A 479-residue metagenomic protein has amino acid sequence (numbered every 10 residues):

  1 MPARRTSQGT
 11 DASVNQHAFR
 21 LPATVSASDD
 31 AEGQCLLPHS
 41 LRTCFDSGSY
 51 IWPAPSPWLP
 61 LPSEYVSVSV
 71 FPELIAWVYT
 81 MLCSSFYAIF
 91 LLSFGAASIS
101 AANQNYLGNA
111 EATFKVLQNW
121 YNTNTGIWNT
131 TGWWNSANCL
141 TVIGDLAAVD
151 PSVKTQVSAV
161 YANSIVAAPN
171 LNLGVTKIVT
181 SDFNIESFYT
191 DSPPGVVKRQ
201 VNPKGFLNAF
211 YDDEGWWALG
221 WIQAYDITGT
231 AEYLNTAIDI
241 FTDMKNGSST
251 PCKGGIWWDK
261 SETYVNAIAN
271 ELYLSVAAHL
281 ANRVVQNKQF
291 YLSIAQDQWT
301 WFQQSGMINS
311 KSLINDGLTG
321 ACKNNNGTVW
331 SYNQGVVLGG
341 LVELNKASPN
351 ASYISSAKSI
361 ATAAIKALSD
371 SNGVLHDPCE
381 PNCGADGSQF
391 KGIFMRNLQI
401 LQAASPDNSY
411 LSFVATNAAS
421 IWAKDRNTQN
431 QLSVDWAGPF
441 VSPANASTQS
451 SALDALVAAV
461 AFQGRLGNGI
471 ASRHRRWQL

Functional and structural regions predicted by a protein language model:
M1-T80: Intrinsically disordered, low-complexity basic segments at termini and long loops, enriched in Pro/Gly and/or Arg/Ser
P55, E73-A102, L479: Fungal secretory targeting signals
A102-D212, V265, S352, K358-L479: CBM-like carbohydrate-recognition segments
V116, D145, Q223, T236-G247 (+10 more regions): Alpha-helical scaffold segments in carbohydrate-active enzymes
A147, Y225, A281-V285, N345 (+3 more regions): Short coil/turn linking the two alpha-helices of tandem helical-hairpin repeats
S164-H279: Extended ligand-binding groove/face enriched in aromatic
K260, I268-V284, K288-L344: Active-site cradle of extracellular carbohydrate-active enzymes
